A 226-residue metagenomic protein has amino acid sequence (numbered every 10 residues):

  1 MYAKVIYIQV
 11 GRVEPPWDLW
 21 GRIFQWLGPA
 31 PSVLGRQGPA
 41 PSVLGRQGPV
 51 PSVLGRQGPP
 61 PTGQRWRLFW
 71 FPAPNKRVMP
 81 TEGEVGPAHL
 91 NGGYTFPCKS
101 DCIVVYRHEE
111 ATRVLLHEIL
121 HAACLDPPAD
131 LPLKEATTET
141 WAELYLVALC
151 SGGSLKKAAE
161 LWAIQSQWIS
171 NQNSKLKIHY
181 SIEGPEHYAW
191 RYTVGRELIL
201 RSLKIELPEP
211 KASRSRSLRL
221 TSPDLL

Functional and structural regions predicted by a protein language model:
M1-S32, R56, P61-K99, V105-E109 (+2 more regions): Auxiliary, metal-adjacent structural segments of Zn-dependent hydrolase domains
Y7-Q9, Q25-L27, W141, I182-E183 (+1 more regions): Structured N-terminal alpha/beta-domain signature that marks small ligand/cofactor-binding or signaling modules
L19, A111-L115, K134-W141: Alpha-helical interaction elements in eukaryotic regulators
S32-P60: Long, intrinsically disordered low-complexity tandem-repeat segments
A73, H108-E110, L125-P128, T138: An acidic- and aromatic-residue-enriched active-site/binding cleft used to recognize and process polar
R113-D126: Active-site recognition of the HExxH zinc-binding catalytic motif
P127-Q172: Post-HExxH zinc-binding segment in Zn-dependent metallohydrolases
A163-L226: Pan-zinc metallopeptidase signature
